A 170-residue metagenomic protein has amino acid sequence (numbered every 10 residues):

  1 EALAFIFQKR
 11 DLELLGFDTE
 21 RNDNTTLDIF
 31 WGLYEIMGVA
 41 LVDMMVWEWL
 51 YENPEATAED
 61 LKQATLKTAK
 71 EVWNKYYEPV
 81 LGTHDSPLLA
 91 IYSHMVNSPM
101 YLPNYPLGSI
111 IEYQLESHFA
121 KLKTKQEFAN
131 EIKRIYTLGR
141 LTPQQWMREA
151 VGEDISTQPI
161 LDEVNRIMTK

Functional and structural regions predicted by a protein language model:
E1-G32, G108: Post-HExxH zinc-binding segment in Zn-dependent metallohydrolases
I6-E13, I36, A40, M44-K170: C-terminal, non-catalytic "cap/extension" segments appended to globular domains
